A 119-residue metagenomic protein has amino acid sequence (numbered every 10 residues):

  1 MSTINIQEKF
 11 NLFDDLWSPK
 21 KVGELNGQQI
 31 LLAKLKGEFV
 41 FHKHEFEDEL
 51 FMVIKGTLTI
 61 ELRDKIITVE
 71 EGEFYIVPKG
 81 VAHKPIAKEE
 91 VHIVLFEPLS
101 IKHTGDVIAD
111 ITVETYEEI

Functional and structural regions predicted by a protein language model:
S2-F10, G23, K88-I119: Double-stranded beta-helix
I6-F41, E47: A short glycine-rich, His/Asp/Glu-containing loop-to-beta-strand
N26, I54-K55, E70-E71, E89: A cytosolic small-molecule/anion-sensing beta-strand core signal
G27-Q29, K36-E38, K55-T59, I66 (+1 more regions): Short, charged/polar surface micro-motifs in flexible loops or helix N-caps
K34-L35, H44-E61: Short, conserved beta-strand element in jelly-roll/cupin
I60-E61, V77, A82-K88, I93-L95: Short beta-strand His + acidic residue motifs that chelate non-heme Fe in jelly-roll/DSBH and cupin folds
R63-K79: Short acidic-glycine-tyrosine-enriched beta hairpin
